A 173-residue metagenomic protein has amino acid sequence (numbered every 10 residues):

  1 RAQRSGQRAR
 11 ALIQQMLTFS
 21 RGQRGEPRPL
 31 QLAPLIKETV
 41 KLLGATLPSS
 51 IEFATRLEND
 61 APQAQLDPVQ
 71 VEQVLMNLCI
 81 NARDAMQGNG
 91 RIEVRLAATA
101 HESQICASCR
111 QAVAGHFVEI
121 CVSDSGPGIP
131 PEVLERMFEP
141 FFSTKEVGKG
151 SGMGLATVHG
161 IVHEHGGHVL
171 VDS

Functional and structural regions predicted by a protein language model:
R1-S173: Core catalytic ATP-binding domain of two-component histidine kinases
